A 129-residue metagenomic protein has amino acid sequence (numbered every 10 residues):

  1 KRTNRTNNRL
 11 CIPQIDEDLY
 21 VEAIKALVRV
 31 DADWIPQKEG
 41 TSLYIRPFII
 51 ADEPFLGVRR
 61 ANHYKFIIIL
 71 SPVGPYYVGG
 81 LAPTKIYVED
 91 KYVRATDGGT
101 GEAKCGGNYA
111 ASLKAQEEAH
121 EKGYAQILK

Functional and structural regions predicted by a protein language model:
K1-L27, F55-K129: Helix-start/capping segments and mature chain N-termini
I24-D31, I35, G40: Internal, well-ordered alpha/beta segment that forms a basic, Gly-enriched binding/recognition surface
P36-I50: Extended, Lys/Arg-enriched charged tracts that mediate electrostatic binding to polyanionic substrates
